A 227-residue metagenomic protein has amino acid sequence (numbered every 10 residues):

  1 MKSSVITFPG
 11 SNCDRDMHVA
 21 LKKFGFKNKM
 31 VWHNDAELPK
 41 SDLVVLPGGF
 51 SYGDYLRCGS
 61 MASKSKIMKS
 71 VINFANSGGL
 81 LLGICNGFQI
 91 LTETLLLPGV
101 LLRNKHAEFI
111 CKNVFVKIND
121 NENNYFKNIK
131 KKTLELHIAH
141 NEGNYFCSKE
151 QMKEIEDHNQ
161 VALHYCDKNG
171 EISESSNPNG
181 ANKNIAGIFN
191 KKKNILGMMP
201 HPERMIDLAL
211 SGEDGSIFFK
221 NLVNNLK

Functional and structural regions predicted by a protein language model:
M1-I84, L91-P98, L102-I110, K117 (+4 more regions): N-terminal beta1-alpha1 cap of cysteine-dependent amidohydrolase-like domains
G87-F88, E122: Short, flexible active-site-adjacent loop segments at beta-strand->alpha-helix junctions, enriched in small/polar
L102-T133, I138-A139: Alpha/beta-hydrolase-fold enzymes
F126-K227: C-terminal and late-domain segments of enzyme folds
